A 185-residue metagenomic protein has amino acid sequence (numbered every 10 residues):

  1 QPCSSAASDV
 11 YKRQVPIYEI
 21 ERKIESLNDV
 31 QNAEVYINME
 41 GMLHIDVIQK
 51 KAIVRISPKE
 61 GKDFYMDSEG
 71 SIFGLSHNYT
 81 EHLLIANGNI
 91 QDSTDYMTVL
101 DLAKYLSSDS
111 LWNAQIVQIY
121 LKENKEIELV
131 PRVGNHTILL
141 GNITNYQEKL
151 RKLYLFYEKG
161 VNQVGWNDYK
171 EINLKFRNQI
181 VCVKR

Functional and structural regions predicted by a protein language model:
Q1-A7, Y11: Single conserved hydrophobic/aromatic residue that forms the stacking wall/gate of nucleotide- or nucleobase-binding
D9-R22, N28: Acidic, low-complexity glycine/serine/threonine-rich segments
K12-R13, V54-S57, S93-M97, L139-N142 (+1 more regions): Solvent-exposed, non-transmembrane alpha-helical starts
I17, E21, L83, Y96-A103 (+2 more regions): Extracytoplasmic/secreted envelope proteins and their assembly/folding machinery, especially bacterial periplasmic
S26-G41: Short, well-structured beta-strand/strand-turn elements
L43-E123: Extracytoplasmic segments of membrane-associated envelope/inner-membrane machinery
I143-R185: Extracytoplasmic/luminal low-complexity segments enriched in Pro/Gly and acidic/polar residues that act as flexible
